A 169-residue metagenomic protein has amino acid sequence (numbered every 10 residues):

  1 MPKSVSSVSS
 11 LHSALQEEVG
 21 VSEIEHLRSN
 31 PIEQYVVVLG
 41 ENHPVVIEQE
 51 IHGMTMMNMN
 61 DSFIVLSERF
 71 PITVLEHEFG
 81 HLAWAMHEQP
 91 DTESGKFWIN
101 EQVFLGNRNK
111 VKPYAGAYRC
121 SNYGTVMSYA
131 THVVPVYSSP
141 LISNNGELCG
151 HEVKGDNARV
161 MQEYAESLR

Functional and structural regions predicted by a protein language model:
M1-R169: Extracellular (secreted or membrane-anchored) zinc-dependent metallopeptidases, primarily metzincins but also closely
